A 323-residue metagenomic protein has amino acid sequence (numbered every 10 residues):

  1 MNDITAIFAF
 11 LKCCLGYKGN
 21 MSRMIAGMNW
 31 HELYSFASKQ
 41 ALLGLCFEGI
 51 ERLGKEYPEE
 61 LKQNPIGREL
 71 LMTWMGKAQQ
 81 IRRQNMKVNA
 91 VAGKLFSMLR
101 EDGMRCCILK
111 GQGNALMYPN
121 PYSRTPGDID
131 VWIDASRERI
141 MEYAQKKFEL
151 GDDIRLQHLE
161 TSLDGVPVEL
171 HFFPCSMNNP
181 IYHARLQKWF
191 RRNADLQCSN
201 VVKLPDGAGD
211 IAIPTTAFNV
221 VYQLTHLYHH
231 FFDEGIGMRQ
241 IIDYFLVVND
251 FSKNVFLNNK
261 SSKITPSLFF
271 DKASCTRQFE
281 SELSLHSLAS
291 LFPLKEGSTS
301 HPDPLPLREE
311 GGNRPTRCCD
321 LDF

Functional and structural regions predicted by a protein language model:
M1-G127, W132-S261, T265-C275, F279-K295 (+1 more regions): Conserved NTP-donor binding/palm subdomain of two-metal-ion nucleotidyltransferases/polymerases, i.e., the charged
A273, E296-G297, R308-G311: Glycine-biased, low-complexity coil/linker segments
